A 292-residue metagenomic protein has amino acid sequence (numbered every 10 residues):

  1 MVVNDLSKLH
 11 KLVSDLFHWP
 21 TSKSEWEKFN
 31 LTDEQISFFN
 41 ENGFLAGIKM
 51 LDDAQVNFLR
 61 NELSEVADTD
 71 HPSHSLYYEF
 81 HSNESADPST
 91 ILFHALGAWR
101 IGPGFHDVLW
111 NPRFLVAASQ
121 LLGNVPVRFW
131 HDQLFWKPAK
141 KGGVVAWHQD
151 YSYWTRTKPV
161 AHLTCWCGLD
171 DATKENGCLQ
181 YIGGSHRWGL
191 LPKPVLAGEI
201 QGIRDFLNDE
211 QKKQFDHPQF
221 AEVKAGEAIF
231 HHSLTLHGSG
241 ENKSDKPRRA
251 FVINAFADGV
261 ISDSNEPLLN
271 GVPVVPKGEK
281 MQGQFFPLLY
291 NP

Functional and structural regions predicted by a protein language model:
V2-E25, T69, S75, L191-L196 (+2 more regions): Non-heme Fe(II)/2-oxoglutarate
V2-N42, I48-W147, Y153-T155, P194 (+2 more regions): Non-heme Fe(II)-dependent double-stranded beta-helix
S14-D15, W19, A172-L236, G278-E279: Double-stranded beta-helix
K28, F44-A46, T164-G168, P218-F220 (+2 more regions): Conserved hydrophobic/aromatic beta-strand scaffold that supports enzyme active sites
V66-T69, N124, A172, W188 (+1 more regions): Phosphate/oxyanion-binding loops and surfaces in catalytic or ligand/nucleic-acid-binding neighborhoods
Q133, Q149-Y151, C167-D171, G183: Short, structured patches in soluble enzyme cores that scaffold and shape functional sites
K141, A146-Q149, T157-K158, E175-Y181 (+2 more regions): A short secondary-structure junction signal
T155-K174, E222-V223, F230, N254-D258: Short, conserved beta-strand element in jelly-roll/cupin
